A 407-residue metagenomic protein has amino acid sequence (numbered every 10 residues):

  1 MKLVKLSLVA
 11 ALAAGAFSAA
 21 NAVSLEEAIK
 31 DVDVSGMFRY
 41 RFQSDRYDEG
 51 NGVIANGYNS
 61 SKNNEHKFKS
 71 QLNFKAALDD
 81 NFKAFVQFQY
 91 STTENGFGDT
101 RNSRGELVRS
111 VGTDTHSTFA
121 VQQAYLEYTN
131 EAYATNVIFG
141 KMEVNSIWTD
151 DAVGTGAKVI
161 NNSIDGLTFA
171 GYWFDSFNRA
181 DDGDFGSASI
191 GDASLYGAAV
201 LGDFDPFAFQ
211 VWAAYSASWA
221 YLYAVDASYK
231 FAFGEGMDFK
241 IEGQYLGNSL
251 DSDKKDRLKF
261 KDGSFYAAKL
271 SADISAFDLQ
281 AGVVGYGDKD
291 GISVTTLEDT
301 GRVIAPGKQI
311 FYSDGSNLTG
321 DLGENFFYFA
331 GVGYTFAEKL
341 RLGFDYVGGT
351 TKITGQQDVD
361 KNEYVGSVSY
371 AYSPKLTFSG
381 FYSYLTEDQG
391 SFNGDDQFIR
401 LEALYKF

Functional and structural regions predicted by a protein language model:
K2-G140, I160-N162, A227-E235, G243 (+4 more regions): Beta-barrel outer-membrane channel/assembly domains of diderm bacteria
A20-M37, R41-I54, Y58-K62, A198-Y215 (+5 more regions): Glycine/serine-rich loop-strand microenvironments at binding/catalytic pocket rims
D48-Y58, T100-S110, S176, G183-S189 (+4 more regions): Solvent-exposed loop segments that connect transmembrane elements
Y58-K62, M142-D150, S216, L246-K261: Outer-membrane beta-barrel proteins
T118, V144-G156, D175-A180, I190-D192 (+4 more regions): Solvent-exposed loop/turn segments connecting transmembrane beta-strands in outer-membrane beta-barrel proteins
A134-S146, A157, F169-S176, A198 (+5 more regions): Transmembrane beta-strand segments that form the barrel wall of outer-membrane beta-barrel proteins
N161, G166-Y229: Internal metal/ion-chelating core segments
D203-P206, S228-K352: Detector for outer-membrane/organellar transmembrane beta-barrel domains, recognizing the amphipathic beta-strand
